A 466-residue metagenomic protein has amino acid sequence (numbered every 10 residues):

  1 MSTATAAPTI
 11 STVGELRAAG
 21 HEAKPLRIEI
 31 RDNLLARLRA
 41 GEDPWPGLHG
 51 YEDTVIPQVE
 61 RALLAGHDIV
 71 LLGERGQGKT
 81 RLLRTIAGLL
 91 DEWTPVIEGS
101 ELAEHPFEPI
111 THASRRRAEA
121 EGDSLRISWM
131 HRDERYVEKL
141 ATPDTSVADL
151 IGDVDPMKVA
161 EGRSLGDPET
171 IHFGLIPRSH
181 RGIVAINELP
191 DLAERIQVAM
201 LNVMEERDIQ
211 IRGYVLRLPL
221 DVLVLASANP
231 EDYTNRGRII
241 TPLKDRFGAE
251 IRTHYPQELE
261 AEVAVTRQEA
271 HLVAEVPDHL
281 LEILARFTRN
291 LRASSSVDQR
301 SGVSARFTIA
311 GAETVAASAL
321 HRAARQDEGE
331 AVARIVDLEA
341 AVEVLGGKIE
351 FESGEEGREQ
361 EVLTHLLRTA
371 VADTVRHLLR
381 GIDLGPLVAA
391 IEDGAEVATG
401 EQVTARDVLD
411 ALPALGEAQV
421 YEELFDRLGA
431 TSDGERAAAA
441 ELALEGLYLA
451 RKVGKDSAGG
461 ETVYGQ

Functional and structural regions predicted by a protein language model:
T5-I10, A19-N33, Y233-R238, K244-S301 (+3 more regions): Conserved C-terminal "switch" segment of AAA+ ATPases
R17-P25, A36-V55: Dynamic helix-loop-helix/coil hinge segments at AAA+ ATPase domain boundaries and subdomain interfaces
Y51-E52, E60-G66, E74-R75, I176-S179 (+1 more regions): Phosphate-binding P-loop
I69-L72, A185: Short hydrophobic/aromatic beta-strand immediately N-terminal to the Walker A/P-loop
G78-K79: Conserved glycine(s) of the Walker
L82, I86: Hydrophobic positions on the alpha1 helix immediately C-terminal to the Walker A/P-loop
L90-S128, R132-L175, H180-V273, A317-Q326: Canonical AAA+ ATPase core
R300, L320-Q466: C-terminal engagement/docking regions of AAA+ P-loop ATPases
